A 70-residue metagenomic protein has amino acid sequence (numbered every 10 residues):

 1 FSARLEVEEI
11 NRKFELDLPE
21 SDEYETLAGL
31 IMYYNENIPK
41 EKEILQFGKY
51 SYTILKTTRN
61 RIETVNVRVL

Functional and structural regions predicted by a protein language model:
F1-L70: Cytosolic regulatory modules rich in charged/polar residues
